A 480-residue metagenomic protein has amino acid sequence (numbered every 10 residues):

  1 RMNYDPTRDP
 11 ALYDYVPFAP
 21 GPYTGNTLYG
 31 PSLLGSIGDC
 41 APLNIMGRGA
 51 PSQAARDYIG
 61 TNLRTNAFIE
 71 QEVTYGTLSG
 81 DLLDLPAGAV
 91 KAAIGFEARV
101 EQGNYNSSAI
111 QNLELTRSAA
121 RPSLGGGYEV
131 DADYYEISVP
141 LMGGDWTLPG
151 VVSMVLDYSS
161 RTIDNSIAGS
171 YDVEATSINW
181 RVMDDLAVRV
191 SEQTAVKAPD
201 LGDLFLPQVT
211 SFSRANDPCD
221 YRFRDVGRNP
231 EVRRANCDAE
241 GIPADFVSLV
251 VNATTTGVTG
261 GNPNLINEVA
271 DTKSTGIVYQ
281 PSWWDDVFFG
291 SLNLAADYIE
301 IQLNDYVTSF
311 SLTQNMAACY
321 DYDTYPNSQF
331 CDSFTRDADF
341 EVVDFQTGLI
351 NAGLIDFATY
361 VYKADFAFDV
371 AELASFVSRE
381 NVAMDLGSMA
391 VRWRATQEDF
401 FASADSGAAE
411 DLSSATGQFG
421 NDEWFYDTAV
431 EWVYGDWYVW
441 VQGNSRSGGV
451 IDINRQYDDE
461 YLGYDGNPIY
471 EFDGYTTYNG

Functional and structural regions predicted by a protein language model:
R1, K91-S108, G127-R181, A270-G276 (+1 more regions): Surface-exposed extracellular loop regions of Gram-negative outer-membrane beta-barrel proteins
R1-V130, G144-W146, Q193, K197-E268 (+3 more regions): Surface-exposed, low-complexity loop segments enriched in small/polar and acidic residues
E70-T74, E129-D133, S170-E174, T259 (+4 more regions): Residues that define the transmembrane beta-barrel architecture of outer-membrane proteins
L82, F96-N104, L141, S160-S166 (+9 more regions): Transmembrane beta-strands of outer-membrane beta-barrel pores
L83-V90, M142-M154, D185, V226-P230 (+4 more regions): Short loop/turn motifs that connect adjacent beta-strands in outer-membrane beta-barrel proteins
V90-F96, Y135, G150-Y158, E174 (+9 more regions): Transmembrane beta-strands of outer-membrane beta-barrel proteins
N104-Q111, L148-G150, A168-E174, G202-L206 (+4 more regions): Outer-membrane beta-barrel translocator domains and adjoining extracellular loop/strand segments of Gram-negative
Y360-F400, Q418-G480: Conserved C-terminal beta-signal and adjacent last beta-strands/turns of outer-membrane beta-barrel proteins
